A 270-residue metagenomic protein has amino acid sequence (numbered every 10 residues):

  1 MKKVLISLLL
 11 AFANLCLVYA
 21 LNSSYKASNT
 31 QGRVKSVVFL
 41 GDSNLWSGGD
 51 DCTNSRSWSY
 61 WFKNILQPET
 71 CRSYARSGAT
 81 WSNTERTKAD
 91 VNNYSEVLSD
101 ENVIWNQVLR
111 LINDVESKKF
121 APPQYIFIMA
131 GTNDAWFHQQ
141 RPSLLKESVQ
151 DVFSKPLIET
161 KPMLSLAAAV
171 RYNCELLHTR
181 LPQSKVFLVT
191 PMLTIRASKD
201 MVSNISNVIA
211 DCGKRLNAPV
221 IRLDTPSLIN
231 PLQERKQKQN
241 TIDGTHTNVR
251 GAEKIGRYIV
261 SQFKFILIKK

Functional and structural regions predicted by a protein language model:
M1-V4: Positively charged n-region of N-terminal signal peptides that target proteins for export
S7-V18: Hydrophobic membrane-insertion alpha-helices, especially the h-region of bacterial N-terminal signal peptides
L21-V38: Membrane/wall-proximal cationic-aromatic binding patches
V34-V38, W46-Q150, K155: Conserved SGNH/GDSL esterase-like catalytic core that processes O-acyl groups on lipids and polysaccharides
L40-G41, V189: Short hydrophobic segments within beta-strands
N44-L45, H246: A short, conserved beta-strand element in the Rossmann-like catalytic core that flanks the donor/metal-binding loop
L45-W46, G251: Short active-site segment of divalent metal-dependent hydrolases/proteases that encodes the spacing between
E101-K269: Alpha-helical cap/lid subdomain in secreted, periplasmic, or secretory-pathway luminal O-acyl-processing enzymes
